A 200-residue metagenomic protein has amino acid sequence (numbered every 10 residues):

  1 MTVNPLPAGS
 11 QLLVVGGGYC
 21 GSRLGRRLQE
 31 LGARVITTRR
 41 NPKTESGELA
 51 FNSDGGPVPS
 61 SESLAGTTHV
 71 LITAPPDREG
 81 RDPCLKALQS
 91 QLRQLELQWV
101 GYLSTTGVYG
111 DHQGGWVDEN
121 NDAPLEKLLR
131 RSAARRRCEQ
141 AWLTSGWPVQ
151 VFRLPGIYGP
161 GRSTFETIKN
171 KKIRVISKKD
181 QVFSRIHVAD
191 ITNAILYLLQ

Functional and structural regions predicted by a protein language model:
Q11-G16: Conserved N-terminal Rossmann-fold NAD(P)-binding element of oxidoreductases
G21-S22: N-terminal Rossmann-fold NAD(P) dinucleotide-binding loop
I36-P42: N-terminal Rossmann-fold cofactor-binding loop
G47-T67, G80-C84: Conserved Rossmann-fold cofactor-binding substructure of NAD(P)-dependent oxidoreductases
A65-Y102, V108, R137: NAD(P)-cofactor binding segment of oxidoreductase domains
L103-W116, A123, K127, I157-G161: Conserved catalytic-site region of short-chain dehydrogenase/reductase
Q113-V151, I176: Catalytic helix-loop patch of NAD(P)-dependent Rossmann-fold dehydrogenases
A134, I157-T167, I176-L199: Substrate-positioning beta->alpha
